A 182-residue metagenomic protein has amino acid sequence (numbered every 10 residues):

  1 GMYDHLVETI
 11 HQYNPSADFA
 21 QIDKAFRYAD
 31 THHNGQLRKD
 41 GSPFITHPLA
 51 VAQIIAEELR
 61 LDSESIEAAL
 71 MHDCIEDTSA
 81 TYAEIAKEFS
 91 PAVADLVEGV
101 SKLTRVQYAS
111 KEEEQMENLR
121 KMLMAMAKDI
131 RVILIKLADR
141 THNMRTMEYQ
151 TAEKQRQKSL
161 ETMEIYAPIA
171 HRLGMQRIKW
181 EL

Functional and structural regions predicted by a protein language model:
G1-L182: Active-site helical microenvironments for divalent-metal-assisted chemistry
